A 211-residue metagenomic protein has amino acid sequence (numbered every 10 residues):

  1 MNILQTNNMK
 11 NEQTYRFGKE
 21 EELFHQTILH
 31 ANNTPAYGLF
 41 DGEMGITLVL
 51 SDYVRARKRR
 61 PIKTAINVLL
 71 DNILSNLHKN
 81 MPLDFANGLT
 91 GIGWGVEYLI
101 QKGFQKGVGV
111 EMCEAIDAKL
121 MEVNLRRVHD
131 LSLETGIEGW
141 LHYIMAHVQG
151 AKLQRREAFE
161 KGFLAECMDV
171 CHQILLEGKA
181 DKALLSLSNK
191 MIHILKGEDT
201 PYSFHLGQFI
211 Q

Functional and structural regions predicted by a protein language model:
N2-Q211: Glycan-recognition and catalytic cores of secretory/periplasmic carbohydrate-active enzymes
